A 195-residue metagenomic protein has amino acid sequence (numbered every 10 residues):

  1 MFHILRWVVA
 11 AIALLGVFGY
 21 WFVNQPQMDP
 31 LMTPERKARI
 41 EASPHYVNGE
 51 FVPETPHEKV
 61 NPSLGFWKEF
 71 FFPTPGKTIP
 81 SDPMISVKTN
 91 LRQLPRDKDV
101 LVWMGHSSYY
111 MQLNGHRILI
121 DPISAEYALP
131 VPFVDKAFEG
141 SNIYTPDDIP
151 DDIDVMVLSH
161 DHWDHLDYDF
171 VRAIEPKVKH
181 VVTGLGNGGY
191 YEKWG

Functional and structural regions predicted by a protein language model:
F2-K136, Y144: Metallo-beta-lactamase
F133-L185: Active-site metal-binding motif and surrounding structural segment of the metallo-beta-lactamase
G186-Y190: Structured beta-strand-rich core segments of catalytic domains in phosphoester-bond hydrolases
Y191-G195: Helix-loop-beta element that forms the nucleotide-linked donor phosphate-binding surface in glycosyltransferases
